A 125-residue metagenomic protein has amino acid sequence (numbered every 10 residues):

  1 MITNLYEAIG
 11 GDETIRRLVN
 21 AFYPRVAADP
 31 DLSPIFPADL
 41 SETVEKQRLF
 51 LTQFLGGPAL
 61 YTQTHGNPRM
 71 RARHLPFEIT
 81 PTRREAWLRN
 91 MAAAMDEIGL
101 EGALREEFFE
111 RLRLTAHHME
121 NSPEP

Functional and structural regions predicted by a protein language model:
M1-P125: Core of compact, soluble alpha-helical bundle domains
